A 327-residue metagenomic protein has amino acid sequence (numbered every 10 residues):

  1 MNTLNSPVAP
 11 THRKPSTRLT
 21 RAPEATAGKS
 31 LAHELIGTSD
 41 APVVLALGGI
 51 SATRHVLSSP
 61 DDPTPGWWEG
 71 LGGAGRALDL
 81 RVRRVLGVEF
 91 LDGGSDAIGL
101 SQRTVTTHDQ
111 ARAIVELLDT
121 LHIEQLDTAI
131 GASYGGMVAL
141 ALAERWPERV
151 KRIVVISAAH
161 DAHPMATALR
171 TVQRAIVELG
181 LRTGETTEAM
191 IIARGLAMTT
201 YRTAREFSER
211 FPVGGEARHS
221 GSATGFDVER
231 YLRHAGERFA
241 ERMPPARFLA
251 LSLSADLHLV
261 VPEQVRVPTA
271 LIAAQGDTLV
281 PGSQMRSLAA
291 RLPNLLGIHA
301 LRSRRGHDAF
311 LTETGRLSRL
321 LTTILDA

Functional and structural regions predicted by a protein language model:
A9-T11, R174-A270: Alpha/beta-hydrolase
E34-G94: N-terminal cap/lid subdomain of alpha/beta-hydrolase-fold enzymes
H108-D127: Conserved acidic catalytic loop of the alpha/beta-hydrolase fold
L126-P164: Conserved hydrolase catalytic core segment
V154-T183: Flexible "cap/lid" loop of the alpha/beta hydrolase fold
R238, Q275-V280: Acidic catalytic loop of the alpha/beta-hydrolase fold
V267-P268, P281-R291: Short alpha-helix in the alpha/beta-hydrolase fold that links the catalytic acid
S287, L295-A327: Catalytic active-site module of serine/aspartate enzymes centered on a nucleophile-bearing elbow/loop
